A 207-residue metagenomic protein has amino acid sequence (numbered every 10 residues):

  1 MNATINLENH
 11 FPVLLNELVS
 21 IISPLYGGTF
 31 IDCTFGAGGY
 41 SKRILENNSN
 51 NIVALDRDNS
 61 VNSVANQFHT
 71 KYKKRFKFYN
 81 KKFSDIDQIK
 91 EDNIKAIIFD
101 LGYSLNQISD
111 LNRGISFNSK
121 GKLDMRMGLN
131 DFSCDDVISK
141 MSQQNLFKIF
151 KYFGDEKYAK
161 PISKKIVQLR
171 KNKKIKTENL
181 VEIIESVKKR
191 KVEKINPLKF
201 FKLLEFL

Functional and structural regions predicted by a protein language model:
M1-L207: S-adenosyl-L-methionine-dependent methyltransferase catalytic core, i.e., the SAM/SAH-binding region
